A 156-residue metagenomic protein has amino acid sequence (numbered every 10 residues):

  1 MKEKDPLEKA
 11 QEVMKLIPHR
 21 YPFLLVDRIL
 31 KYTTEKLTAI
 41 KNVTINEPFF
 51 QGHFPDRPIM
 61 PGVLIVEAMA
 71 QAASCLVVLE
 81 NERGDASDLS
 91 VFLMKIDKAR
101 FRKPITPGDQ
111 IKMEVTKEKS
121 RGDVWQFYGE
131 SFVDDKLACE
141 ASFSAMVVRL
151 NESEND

Functional and structural regions predicted by a protein language model:
K2-L7, A73-K112, A138-E140, M146: Hydrophobic beta-strand-centered segment that forms part of the acyl-chain substrate-binding groove
A10-R20, A86-S87: Short aromatic-glycine motifs in intrinsically disordered, low-complexity regions
Y21-M60, I65: Catalytic strand-loop segment that frames the active site of acyl-thioester-processing enzymes
L24, T34-T38, Q110-K112, Q126 (+1 more regions): Intrinsic-disorder/low-complexity, polar/charged segments enriched in Ser/Thr/Lys/Arg/Asp/Glu/Gln
I29, K95-D134: Hydrophobic beta-sheet segments that form the core/acyl-binding groove of ACP/CoA-dependent acyl-chain-processing
V43-I45, K119, V133, A145-V147: Beta-strand elements of well-folded, non-transmembrane domains
M60, L64-L79: Active-site- and interface-proximal helix/loop "cap" or "latch" segments in soluble metabolic and energy-transducing
S144-D156: Surface-exposed, gly/pro-biased binding rims or lids
